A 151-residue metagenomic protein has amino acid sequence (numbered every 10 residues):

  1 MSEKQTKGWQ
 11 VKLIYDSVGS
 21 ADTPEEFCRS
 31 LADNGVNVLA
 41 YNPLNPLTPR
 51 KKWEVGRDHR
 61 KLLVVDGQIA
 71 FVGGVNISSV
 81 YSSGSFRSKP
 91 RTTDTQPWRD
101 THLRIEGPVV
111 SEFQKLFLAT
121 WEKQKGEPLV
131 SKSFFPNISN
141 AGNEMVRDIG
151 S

Functional and structural regions predicted by a protein language model:
M1-S151: Charged, low-complexity intrinsically disordered terminal segments
